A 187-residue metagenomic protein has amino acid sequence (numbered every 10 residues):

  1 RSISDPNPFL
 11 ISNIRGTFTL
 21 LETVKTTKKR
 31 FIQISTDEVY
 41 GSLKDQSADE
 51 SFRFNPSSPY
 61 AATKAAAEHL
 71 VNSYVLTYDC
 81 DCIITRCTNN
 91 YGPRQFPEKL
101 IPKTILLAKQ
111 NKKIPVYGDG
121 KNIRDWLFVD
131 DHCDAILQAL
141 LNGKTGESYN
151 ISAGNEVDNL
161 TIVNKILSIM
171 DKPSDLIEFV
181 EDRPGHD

Functional and structural regions predicted by a protein language model:
R1, T36-V39, N89-Q95, K121 (+2 more regions): Active-site proximal helix/loop that lines the substrate pocket of Rossmann-like NAD(P)-dependent oxidoreductase domains
R1-N90, S168: N-terminal Rossmann-like NAD(P)+-binding domain of SDR-like oxidoreductases, especially those catalyzing
I3-P8, D45-D49, P97-I105, D130-D131 (+1 more regions): Short, glycine/charged-enriched secondary-structure capping and boundary segments
S4, S12-R15, S51, S58 (+5 more regions): Residue-level signal for the nucleotide or nucleotide-sugar donor/cofactor binding architecture
R15-T19, A66-H69, K99, K103 (+3 more regions): Active-site phosphate/pyrophosphate-handling residues
F18, L43, T63, R94 (+3 more regions): Gly/Ser/Thr-rich beta-alpha loop segments that engage phosphate groups in nucleotides
T23, T27, L107, N142: Conserved helix-to-beta-strand junction in the class I
P102, A108-D187: C-terminal substrate-binding subdomain of Rossmann-fold SDR/epimerase-dehydratase oxidoreductases
